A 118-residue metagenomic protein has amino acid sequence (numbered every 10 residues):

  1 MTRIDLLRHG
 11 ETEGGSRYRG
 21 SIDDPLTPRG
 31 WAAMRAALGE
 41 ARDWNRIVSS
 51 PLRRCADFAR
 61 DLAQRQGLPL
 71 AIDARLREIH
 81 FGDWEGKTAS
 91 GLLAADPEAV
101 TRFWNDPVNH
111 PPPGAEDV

Functional and structural regions predicted by a protein language model:
I4-L68, I72, A95: Active-site-proximal alpha-helix that buttresses catalytic centers in soluble enzyme cores
Q66-V118: Phosphate-handling substructures
